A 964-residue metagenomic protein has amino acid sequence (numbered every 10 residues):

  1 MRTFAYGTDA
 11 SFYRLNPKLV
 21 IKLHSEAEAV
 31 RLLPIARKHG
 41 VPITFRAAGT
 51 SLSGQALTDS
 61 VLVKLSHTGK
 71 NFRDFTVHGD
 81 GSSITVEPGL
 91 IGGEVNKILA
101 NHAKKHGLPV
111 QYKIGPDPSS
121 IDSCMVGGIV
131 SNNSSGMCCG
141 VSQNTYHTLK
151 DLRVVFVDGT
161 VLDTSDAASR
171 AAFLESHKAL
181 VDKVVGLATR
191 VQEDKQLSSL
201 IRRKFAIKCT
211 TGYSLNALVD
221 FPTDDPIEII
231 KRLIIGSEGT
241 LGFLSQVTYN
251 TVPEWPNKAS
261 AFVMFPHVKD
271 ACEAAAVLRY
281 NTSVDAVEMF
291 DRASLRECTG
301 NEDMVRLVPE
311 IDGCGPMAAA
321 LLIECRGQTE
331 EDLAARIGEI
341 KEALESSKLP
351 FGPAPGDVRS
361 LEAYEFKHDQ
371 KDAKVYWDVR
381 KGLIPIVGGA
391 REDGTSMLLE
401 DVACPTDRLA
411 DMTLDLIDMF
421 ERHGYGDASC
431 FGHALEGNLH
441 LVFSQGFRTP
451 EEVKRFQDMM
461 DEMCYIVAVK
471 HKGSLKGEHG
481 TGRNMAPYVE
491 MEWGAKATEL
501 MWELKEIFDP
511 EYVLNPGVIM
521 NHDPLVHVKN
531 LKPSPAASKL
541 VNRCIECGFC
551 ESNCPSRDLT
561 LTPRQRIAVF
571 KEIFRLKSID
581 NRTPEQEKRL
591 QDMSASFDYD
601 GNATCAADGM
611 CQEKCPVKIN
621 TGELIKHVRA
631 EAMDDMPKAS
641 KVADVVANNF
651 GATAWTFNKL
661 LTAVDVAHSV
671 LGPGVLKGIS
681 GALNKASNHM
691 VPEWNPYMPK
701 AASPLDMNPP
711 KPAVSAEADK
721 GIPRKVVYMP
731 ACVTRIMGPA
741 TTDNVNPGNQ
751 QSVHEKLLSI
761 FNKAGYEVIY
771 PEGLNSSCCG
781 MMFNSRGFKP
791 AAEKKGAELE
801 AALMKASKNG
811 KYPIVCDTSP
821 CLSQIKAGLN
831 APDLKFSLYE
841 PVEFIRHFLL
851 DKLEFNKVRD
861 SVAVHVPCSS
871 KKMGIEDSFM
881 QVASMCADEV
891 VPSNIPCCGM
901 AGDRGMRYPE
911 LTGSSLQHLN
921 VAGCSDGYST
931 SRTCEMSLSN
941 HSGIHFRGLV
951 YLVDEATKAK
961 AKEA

Functional and structural regions predicted by a protein language model:
M1-R37, A48-S82, T240, L244-K258 (+3 more regions): N-terminal flexible segment immediately upstream of the FAD-binding catalytic core in FAD-dependent oxidoreductases
S11-I43, V61, L65-P118, V130 (+4 more regions): N-terminal glycine-rich flavin-associated loop
H78, V489-M491, V526-E546, T583-A607 (+1 more regions): Ferredoxin-like iron-sulfur electron-transfer modules
I129-S131, C138-D378, L414, M491 (+1 more regions): C-terminal substrate-binding/cap subdomain adjacent to the FAD-binding core in PCMH-type and related FAD-linked
E436, A537-R557, S594-I619, I895-C898: Cysteine-centered iron-sulfur cluster-binding motifs in ferredoxin-type domains/subunits of redox enzymes
D509, G622-A964: Iron-sulfur cluster-binding electron-transfer modules in prokaryotic oxidoreductases
V513-V518, F549-E572, T604-E631, Q824 (+2 more regions): Iron-sulfur cluster-binding cysteine motifs and their immediate structural context in ferredoxin-like electron-transfer
M520, R557-F597, K618-V645, I944-V953: Non-heme iron-sulfur electron-transfer modules
